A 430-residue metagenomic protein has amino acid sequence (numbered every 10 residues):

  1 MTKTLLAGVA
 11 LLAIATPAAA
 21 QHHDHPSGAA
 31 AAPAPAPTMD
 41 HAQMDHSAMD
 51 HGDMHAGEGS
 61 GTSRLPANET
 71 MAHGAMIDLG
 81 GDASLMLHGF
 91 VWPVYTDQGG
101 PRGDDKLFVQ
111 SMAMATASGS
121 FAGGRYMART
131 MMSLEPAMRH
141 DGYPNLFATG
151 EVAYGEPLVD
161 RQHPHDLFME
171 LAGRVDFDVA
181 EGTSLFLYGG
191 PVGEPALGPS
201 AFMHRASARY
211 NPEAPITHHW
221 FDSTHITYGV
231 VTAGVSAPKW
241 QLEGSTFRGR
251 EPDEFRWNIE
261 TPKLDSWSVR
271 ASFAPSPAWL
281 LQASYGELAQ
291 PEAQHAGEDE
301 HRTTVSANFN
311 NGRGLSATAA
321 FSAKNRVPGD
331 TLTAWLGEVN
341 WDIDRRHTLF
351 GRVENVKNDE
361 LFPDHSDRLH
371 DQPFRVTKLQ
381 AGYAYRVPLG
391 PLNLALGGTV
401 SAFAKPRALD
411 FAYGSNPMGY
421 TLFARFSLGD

Functional and structural regions predicted by a protein language model:
A20-Q98, G103-D105, T116-R125, R129-M131: N-terminal periplasmic/intermembrane-space "pro-region" immediately following the signal or transit peptide
A83, D105-A113, H165-L171, H225-V231 (+6 more regions): Residues that define the transmembrane beta-barrel architecture of outer-membrane proteins
L85, A122-M127, E181-L185, K239-E243 (+5 more regions): Repeated loop/turn-to-beta-strand initiation elements of outer-membrane beta-barrel proteins
V91-G99, F121, M132-M138, P191-P195 (+8 more regions): Transmembrane beta-strands of outer-membrane beta-barrel pores
A117-F121, F177, G234-A237, F273-P275 (+5 more regions): Residue-level signature of outer-membrane beta-barrel architecture
R139-S272: Surface-exposed coil loops of outer-membrane beta-barrel proteins
S284-Q294, S316-G329, L336-N340, R346-G397 (+1 more regions): Outer membrane beta-barrel transmembrane domains
A381, V387, G414-D430: Outer-membrane beta-barrel "beta-signal"
